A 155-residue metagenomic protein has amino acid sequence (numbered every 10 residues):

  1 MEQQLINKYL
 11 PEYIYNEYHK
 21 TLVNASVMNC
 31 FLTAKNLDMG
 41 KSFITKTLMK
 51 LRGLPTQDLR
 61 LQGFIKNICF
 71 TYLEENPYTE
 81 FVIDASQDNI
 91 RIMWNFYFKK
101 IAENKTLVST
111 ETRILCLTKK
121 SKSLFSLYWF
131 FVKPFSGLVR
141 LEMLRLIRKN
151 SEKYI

Functional and structural regions predicted by a protein language model:
M1-L61: Hydrophobic ligand-binding cavity/cleft-lining segments
E17-H19, F81, T106: Short beta-strand micro-motifs in enzyme catalytic cores
G63-N104: Hydrophobic-ligand binding "helix-grip"
D88-F135, I147: Beta-strand/loop substructures that line and gate deep hydrophobic ligand-binding cavities in soluble
P134, L138, E142: Membrane-proximal helix-turn-helix segments that form the acceptor-binding/catalytic region of lipid-linked
L141-K149: Well-ordered alpha/beta subsegment
K149-I155: Generic C-terminal helix-cap and adjacent flexible tail
